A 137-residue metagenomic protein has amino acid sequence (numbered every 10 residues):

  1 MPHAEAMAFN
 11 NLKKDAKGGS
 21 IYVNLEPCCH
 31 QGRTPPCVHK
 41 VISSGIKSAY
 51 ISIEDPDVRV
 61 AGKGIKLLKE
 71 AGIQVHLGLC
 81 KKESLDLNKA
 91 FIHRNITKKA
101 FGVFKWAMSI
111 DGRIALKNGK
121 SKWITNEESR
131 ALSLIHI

Functional and structural regions predicted by a protein language model:
M1-G18, V23-L25, C29: Glycine/alanine-rich phosphate-binding loops at beta-alpha junctions
L12-K13, K17-S20, Q31-I135: Zinc-dependent deaminase
